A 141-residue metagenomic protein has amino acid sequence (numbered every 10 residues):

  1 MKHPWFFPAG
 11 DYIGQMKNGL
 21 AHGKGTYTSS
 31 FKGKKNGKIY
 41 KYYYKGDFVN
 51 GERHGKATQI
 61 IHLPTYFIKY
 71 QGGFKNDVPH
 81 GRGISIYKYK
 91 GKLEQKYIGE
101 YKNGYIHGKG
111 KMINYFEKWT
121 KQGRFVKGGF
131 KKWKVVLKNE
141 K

Functional and structural regions predicted by a protein language model:
M1-K141: Glycine/tyrosine- and acidic-biased, solvent-exposed loop/turn segments at the edges of beta-strands
